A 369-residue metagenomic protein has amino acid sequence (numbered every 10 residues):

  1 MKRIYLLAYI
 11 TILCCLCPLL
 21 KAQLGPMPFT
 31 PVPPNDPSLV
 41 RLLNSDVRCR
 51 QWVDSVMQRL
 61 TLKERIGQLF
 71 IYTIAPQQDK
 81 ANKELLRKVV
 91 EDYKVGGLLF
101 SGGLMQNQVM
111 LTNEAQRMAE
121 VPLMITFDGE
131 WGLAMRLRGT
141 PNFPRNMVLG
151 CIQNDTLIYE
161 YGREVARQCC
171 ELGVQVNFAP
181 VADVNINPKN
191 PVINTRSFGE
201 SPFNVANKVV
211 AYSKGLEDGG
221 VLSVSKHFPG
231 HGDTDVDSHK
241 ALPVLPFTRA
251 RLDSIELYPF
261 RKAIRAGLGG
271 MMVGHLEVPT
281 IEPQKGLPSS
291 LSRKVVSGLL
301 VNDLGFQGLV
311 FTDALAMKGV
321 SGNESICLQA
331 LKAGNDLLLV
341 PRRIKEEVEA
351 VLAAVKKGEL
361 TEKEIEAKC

Functional and structural regions predicted by a protein language model:
M1-I4: Positively charged n-region of N-terminal signal peptides that target proteins for export
A8-P18: Bacterial N-terminal signal peptides
L20-N142: N-terminal hydrophobic targeting/anchoring segments and the immediately downstream early-domain regions of hydrolases
T61, L98, M110-L123, L133-M135 (+2 more regions): Second-shell residues forming the walls of enzyme active-site clefts
I71-K80, M147-Y159, A241-I255, A316-V320: Active-site mouth loops of central-metabolism enzymes
Q78-E91, I158-Q168, D253-F260, G322-C327: Short, acidic/polar
G96-F100, Q175-D183, G334-L338: Divalent metal-dependent hydrolysis catalytic cores, especially in the metallo-beta-lactamase
M105-L123, Q153-G173: Active-site-adjacent structural elements in enzyme catalytic domains
